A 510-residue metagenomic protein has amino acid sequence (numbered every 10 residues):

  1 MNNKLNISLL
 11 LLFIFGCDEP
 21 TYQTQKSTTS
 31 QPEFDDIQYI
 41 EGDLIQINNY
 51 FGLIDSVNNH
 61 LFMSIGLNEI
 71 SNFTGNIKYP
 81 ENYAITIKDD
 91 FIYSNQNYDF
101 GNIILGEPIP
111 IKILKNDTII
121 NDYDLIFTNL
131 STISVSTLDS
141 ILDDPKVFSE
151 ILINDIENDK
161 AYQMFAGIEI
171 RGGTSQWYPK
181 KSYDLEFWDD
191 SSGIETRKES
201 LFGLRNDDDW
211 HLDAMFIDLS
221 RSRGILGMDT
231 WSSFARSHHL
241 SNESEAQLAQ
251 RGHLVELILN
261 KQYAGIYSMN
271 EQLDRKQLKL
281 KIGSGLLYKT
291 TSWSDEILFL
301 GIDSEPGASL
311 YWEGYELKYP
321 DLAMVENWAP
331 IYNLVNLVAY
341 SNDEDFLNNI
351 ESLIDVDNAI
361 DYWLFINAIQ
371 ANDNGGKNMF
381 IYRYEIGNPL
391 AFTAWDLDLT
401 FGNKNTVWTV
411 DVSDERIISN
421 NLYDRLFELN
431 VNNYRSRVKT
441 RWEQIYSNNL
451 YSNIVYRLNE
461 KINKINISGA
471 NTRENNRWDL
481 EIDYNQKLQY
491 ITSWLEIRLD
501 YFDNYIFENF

Functional and structural regions predicted by a protein language model:
N2-L10: Sec-dependent signal peptide recognition, specifically the positively charged N-region followed immediately by
I14-G16: C-terminal motif of bacterial Sec signal peptides marking the signal peptidase cleavage site
D18-L130: Beta-rich interaction/scaffold domains
F62-Y79, I87-D89, K115-L226: Conserved NTP-binding catalytic cores of kinases and kinase-like/nucleotidyltransferase enzymes across multiple kinase
T137-D139, D155-E157, I170-G172, F187-D189 (+7 more regions): Short, flexible loop/turn elements at secondary-structure junctions
K146, Q250-E256, G375-Y382: A short glycine-rich, hydrophobically flanked beta-strand micro-motif that places a catalytic Asp/Glu for divalent metal
M164-A166, T174, Y178-P179, L322-G376 (+1 more regions): Middle-to-C-terminal accessory/interaction subdomains
E186-I194, K198-I217, R221, S233-H238 (+4 more regions): Internal "kinase-insert"/substrate-recognition segments embedded within catalytic cores of ATP-dependent enzymes
